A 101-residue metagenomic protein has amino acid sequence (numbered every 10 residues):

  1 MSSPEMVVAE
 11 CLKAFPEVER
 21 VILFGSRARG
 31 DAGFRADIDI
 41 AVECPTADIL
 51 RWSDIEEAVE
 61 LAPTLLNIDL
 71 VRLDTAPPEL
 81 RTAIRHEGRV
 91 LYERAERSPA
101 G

Functional and structural regions predicted by a protein language model:
M1-R20, A28-F34, E43-G101: Catalytic core of pol beta-like nucleotidyltransferases
D39-A41: Short, well-ordered beta-strand segments
